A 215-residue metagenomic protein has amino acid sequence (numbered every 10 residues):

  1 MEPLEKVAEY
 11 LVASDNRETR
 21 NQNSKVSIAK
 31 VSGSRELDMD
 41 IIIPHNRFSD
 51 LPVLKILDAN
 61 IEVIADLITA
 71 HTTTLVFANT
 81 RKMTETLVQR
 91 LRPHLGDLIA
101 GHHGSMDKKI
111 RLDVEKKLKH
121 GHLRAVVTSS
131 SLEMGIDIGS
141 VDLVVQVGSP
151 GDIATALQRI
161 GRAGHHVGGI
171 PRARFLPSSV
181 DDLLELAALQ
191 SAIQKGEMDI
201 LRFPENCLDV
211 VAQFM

Functional and structural regions predicted by a protein language model:
M1-M215: Helicase motor core with emphasis on the C-terminal RecA-like subdomain
